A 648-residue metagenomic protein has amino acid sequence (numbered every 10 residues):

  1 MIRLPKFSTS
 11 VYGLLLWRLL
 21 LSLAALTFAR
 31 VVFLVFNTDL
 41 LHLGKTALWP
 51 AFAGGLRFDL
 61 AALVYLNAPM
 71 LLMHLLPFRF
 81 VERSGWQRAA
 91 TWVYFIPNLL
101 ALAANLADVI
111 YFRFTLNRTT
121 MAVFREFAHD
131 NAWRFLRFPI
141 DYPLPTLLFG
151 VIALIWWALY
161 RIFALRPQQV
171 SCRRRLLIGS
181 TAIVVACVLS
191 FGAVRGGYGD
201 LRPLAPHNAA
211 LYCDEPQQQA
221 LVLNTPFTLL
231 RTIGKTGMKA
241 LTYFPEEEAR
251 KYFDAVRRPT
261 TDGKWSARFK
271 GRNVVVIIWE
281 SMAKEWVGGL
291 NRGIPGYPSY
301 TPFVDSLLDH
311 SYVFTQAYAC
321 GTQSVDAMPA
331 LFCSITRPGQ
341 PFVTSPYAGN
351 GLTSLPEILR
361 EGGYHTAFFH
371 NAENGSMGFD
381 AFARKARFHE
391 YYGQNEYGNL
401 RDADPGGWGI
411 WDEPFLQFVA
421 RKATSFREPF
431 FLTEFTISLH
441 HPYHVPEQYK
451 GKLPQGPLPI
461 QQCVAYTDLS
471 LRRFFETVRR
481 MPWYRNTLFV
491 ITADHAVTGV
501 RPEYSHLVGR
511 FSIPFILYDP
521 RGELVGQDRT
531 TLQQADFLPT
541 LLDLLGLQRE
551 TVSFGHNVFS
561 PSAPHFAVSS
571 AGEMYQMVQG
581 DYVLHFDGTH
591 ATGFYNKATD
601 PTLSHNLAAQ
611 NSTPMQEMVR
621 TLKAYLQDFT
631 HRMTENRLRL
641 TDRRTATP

Functional and structural regions predicted by a protein language model:
I2-L223, R231: Transmembrane and membrane-interface helices of multi-pass, inner-membrane envelope-modifying transferases
T38, N67, R113-L116, G288-G289 (+3 more regions): Short, function-defining helix-loop hinge/capping sites that tune catalysis or transport
F138-T146, Y449-K452, A608-M615: Residue-level recognition of alpha-helix termini/interfacial anchor residues
C187-V188, I335, Q579: Extracellular glycan-modifying ectodomains
G197-V552, S560-P564, A571-G572, A608: Soluble catalytic regions of membrane-associated enzymes that act on cell-envelope and secretory-pathway components
L204, R521-P648: Membrane-interface soluble catalytic domains
